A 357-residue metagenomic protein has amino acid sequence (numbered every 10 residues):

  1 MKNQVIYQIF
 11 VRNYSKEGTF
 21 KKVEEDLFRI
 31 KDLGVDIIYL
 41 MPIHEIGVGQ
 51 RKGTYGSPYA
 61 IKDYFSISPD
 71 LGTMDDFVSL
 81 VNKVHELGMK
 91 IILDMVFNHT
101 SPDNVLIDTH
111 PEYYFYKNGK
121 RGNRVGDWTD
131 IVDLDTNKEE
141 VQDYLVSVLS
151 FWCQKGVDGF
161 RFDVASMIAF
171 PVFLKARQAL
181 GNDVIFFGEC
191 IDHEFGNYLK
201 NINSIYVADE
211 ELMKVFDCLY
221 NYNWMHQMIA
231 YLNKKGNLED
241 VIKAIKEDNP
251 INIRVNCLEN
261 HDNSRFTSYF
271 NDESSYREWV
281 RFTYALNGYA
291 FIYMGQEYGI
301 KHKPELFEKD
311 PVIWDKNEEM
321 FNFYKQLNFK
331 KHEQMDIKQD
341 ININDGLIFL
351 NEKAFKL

Functional and structural regions predicted by a protein language model:
M1-K2, V48, K52, V215 (+2 more regions): Loop/helix patches that line or flank the sugar-binding groove of alpha-linked glycan CAZymes
M1-V35, I43-K155, F173-G181, I185 (+2 more regions): Substrate-binding/active-site clefts of carbohydrate-active enzymes
R12, M41, I67, D163 (+2 more regions): Conserved residues at the C-terminal ends of beta-strands
T19, P69, T73, N137-V141 (+4 more regions): Residue-level preference for long, well-ordered alpha-helices that form the structural scaffold of enzyme catalytic
D36-I38, D158, A290: Short acidic/polar active-site loop segments enriched in Thr and Asp
H44, F97-S101, S166-I168, D192 (+2 more regions): Active-site-proximal loop/turn and secondary-structure-junction residues that shape catalytic pockets, frequently
S147, D163-N249, R254, F282 (+1 more regions): Active-site-proximal helices and loops of the catalytic beta/alpha 8
